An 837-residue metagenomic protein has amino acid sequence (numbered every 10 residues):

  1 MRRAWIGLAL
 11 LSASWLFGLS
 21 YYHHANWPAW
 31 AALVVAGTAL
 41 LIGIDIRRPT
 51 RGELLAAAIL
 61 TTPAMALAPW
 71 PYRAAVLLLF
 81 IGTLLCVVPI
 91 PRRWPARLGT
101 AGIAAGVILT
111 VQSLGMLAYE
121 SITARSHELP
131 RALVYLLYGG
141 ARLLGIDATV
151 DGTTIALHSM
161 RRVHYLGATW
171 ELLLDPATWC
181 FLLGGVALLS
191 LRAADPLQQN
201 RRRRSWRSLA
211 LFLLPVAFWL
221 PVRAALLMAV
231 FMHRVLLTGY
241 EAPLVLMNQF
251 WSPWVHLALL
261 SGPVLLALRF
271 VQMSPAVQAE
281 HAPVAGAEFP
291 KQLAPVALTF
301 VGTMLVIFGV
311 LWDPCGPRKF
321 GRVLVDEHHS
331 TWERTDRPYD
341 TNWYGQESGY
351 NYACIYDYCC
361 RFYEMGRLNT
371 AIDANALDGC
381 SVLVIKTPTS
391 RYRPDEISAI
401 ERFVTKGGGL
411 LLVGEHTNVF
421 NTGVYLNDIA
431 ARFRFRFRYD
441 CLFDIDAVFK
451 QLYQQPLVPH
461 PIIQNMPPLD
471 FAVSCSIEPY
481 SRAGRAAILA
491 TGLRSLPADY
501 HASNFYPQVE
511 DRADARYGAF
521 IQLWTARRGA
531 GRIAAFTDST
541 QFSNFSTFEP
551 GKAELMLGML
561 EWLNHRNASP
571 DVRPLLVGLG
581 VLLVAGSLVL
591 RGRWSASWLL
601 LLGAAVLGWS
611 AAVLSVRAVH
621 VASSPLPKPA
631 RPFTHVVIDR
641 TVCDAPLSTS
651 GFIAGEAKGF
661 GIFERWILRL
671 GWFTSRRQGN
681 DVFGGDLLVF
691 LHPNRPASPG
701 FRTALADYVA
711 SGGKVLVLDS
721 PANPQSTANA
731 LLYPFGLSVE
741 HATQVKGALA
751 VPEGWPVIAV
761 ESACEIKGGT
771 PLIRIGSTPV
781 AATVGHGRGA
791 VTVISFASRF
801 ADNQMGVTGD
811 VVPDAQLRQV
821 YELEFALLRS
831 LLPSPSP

Functional and structural regions predicted by a protein language model:
M1-A4, G52-A56, D195-W206, M273-A294: Membrane-interfacial, low-structure loops and terminal tails that flank and connect transmembrane helices in multi-pass
M1-F17, A36-G37, R51-P63, A104 (+2 more regions): Alpha-helical transmembrane segments
M1-L10, I42-A58, A96-A101, N200-L213 (+1 more regions): Membrane-interfacial loop-to-transmembrane alpha-helix junctions, especially the N-terminal start
A96-L144: Aromatic-rich transmembrane-lumenal/periplasmic boundary elements in polytopic membrane proteins
R125-L166, F542, E554: Membrane-interface interhelical connector segments
T154-L182, V186: Individual transmembrane alpha-helix segments
L236-R269: Membrane-interface transmembrane-helix boundary segments in multi-pass integral membrane proteins
P283-P837: Short, surface-exposed patches at the edges or C-terminal ends of soluble domains, predominantly
